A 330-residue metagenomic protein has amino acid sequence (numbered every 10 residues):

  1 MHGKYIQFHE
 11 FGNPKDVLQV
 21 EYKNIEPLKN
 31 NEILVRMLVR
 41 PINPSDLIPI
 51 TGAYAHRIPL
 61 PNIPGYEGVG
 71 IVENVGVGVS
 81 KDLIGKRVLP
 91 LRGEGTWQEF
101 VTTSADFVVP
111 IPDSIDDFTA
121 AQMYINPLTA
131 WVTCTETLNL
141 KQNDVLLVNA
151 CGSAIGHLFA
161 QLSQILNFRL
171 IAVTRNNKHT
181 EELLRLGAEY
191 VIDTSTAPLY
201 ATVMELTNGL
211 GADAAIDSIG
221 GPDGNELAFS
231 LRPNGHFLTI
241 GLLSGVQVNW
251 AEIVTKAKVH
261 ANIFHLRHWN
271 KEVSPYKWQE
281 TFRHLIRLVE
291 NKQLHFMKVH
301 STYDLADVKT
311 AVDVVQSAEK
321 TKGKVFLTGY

Functional and structural regions predicted by a protein language model:
M1-P64, T328-Y330: Short N-terminal strand-loop motif that marks the start of NAD(P)H/FAD-dependent oxidoreductase cofactor-binding domains
V69-G93: A glycine-/small-residue-rich N-terminal strand-loop-strand element that serves as the cofactor-binding glycine loop
L83, M123-T196: Mid-domain Rossmann-like dinucleotide-binding core that forms the NAD(H)/NADP(H) cofactor-binding site
R87-A150: NAD(P)H dinucleotide-binding glycine-rich loop of Rossmann-like/cofactor-binding domains, especially the beta1-alpha1
T96-Q98, R175-E182, V246-A251: Short, glycine/polar-rich helix-capping loops at beta-to-alpha or helix-loop-helix junctions that flank or form
P198-G209: Short amphipathic alpha-helix with an adjacent loop that forms part of the alpha/beta core around
P222-Q293, G329-Y330: Glycine-rich phosphate-binding loop and adjacent beta-alpha segment of Rossmann(oid) nucleotide-cofactor-binding
S274-Y330: C-terminal hydrophobic helical "lid"/dimerization subdomain of Rossmann-like NAD(P)H-dependent oxidoreductases
